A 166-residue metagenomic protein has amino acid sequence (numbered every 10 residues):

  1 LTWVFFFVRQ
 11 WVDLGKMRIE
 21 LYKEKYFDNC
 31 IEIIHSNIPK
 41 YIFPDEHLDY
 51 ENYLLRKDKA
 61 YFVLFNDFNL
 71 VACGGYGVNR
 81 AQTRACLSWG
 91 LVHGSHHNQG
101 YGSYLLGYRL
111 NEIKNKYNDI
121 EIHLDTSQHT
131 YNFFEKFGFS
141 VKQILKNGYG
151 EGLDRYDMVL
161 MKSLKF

Functional and structural regions predicted by a protein language model:
M17-C30: A short beta-loop-alpha structural element at the N-terminal edge of CoA-dependent acyl/N-acetyltransferase catalytic
P39-F65, G75: Active-site rim helix/loop that mediates acceptor-substrate recognition in acyltransferases
K59-V63, C73, W89, H123 (+1 more regions): Short hydrophobic/aromatic beta-strand element in the GNAT-like acyltransferase core that lines or flanks the acyl-donor
V63, N69-V78, R84-L91: Conserved beta-strand in the GNAT
N79, H93, H97, S127: Residue-level recognition of the GNAT/N-acetyltransferase active site
V92, N98-N111: Conserved acetyl-CoA-binding loop-helix of GNAT-fold acetyltransferases
E121-D125, E135, S140-D157: Conserved catalytic-core motifs of GNAT/GCN5-like acyltransferases
